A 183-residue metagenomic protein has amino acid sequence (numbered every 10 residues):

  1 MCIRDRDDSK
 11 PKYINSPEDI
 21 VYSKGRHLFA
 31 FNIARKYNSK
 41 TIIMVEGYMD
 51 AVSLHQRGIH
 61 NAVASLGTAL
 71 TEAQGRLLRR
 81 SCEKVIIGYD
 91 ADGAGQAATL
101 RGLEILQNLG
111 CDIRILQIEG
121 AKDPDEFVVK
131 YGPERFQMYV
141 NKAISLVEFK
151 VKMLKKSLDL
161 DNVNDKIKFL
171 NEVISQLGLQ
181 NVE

Functional and structural regions predicted by a protein language model:
R4-V85, A98-T99: Phosphate-handling DNA/RNA-contact segment within nucleic-acid enzymes
M49, L70, Y89-T99, Q117 (+1 more regions): Acidic, metal-coordinating catalytic cores used for nucleic-acid/nucleotide bond scission and strand-transfer chemistry
G75-L78, E104-L106, S145: Flexible glycine/proline-rich, aromatic-decorated loop/lid segments
S81-C82, L103-I105, Y131-Q137: Short, hinge-like loop/turn segments at secondary-structure boundaries
I86, A98-L109: Conserved acidic, small-residue-rich alpha-beta core segments centered on
D112-E183: C-terminal or mid-to-C-terminal helical accessory/interaction module adjacent to the motor/catalytic core
